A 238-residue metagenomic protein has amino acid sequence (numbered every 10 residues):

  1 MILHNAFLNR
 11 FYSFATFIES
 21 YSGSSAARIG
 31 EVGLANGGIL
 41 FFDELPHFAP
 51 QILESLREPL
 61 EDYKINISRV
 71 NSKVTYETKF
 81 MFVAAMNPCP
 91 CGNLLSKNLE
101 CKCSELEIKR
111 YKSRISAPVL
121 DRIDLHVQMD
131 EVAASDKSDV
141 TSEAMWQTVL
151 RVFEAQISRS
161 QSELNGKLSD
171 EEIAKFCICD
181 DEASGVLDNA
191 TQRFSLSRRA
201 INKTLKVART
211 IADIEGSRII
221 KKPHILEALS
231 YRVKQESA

Functional and structural regions predicted by a protein language model:
M1-F11: Cytosolic-facing regulatory segments adjacent to core modules
A6, I18-L40, K73: Conserved alpha-helical scaffold flanking the Walker A/P-loop in AAA+ ATPase domains
R10, L45-P46, S113: Hydrophobic alpha-helical scaffolding
A26-A27, P50-A238: Basic, amphipathic alpha-helical bundle interface domains used for macromolecular binding and assembly
G37, D43-L45, S55: Walker B catalytic acidic pair
L40-F41, H47-F48, A134: Residues immediately C-terminal
